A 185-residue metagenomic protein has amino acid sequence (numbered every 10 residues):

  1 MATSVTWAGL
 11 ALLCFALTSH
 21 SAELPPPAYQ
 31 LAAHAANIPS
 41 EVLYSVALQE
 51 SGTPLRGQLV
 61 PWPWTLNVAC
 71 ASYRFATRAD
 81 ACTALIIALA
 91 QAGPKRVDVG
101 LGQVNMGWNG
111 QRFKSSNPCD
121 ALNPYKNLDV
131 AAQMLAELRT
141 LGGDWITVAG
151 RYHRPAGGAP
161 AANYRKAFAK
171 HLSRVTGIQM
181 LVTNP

Functional and structural regions predicted by a protein language model:
M1-A8: Bacterial N-terminal signal peptides that target proteins for export
C14-S19: N-terminal signal peptide c-region/cleavage motif recognized by signal peptidases
A22-P185: Catalytic glycan-binding domains that act on GlcNAc-containing polysaccharides
